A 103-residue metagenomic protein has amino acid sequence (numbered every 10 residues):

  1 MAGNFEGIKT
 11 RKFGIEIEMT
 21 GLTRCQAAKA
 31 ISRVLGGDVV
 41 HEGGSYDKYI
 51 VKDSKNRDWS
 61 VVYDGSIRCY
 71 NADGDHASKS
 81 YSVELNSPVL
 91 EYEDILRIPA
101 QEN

Functional and structural regions predicted by a protein language model:
M1-N103: Phosphate/nucleotide-binding catalytic core
